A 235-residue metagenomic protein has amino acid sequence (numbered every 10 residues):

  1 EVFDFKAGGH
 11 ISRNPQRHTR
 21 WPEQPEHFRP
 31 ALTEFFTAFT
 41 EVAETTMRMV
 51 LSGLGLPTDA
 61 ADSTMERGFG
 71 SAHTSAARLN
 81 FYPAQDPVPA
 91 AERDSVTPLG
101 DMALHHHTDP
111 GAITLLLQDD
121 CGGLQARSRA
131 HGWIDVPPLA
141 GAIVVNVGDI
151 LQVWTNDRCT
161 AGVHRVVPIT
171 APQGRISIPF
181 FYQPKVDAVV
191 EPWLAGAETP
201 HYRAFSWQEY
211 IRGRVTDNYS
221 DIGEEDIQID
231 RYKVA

Functional and structural regions predicted by a protein language model:
E1-A235: Peripheral, non-catalytic segments flanking oxidoreductase cores
